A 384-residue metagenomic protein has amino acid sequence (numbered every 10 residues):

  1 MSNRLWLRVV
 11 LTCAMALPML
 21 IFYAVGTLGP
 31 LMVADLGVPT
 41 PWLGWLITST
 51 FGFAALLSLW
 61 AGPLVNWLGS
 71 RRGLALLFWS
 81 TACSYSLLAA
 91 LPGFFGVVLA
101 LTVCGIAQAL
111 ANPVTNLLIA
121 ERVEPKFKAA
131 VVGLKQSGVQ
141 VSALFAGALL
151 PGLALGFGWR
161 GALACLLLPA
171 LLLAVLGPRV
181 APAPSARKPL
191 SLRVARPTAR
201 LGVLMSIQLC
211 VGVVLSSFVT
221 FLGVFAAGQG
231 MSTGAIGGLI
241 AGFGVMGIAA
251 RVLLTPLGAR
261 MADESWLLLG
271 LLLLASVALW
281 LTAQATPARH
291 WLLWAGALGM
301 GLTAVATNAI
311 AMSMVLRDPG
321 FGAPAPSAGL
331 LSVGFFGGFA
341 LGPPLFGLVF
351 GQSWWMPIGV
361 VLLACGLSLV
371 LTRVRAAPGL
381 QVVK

Functional and structural regions predicted by a protein language model:
V25-G26, R200-I248: Extracytoplasmic gate region of multi-pass secondary transporters
L56-P92: Conserved MFS/SLC helix-loop-helix module at the cytosolic interface between two early adjacent transmembrane helices
L57-G69, A250-D263: Helix-to-loop junctions at the C-terminal end of transmembrane segments in multipass secondary transporters
W67-F78, A259-L273: Cytoplasmic membrane-interface "Motif A"-like loop-to-helix N-cap segments of 12-TM Major Facilitator Superfamily
A100-G138: Cytoplasmic helix-loop-helix junction between adjacent transmembrane helices in 12-TM secondary transporters
L134-P178: Helix-loop-helix hairpin linking two adjacent transmembrane segments in secondary transporters
E264-A311: C-terminal transmembrane helical hairpin of 12-TM major facilitator-type secondary transporters
D318-Q352: A late C-terminal transmembrane helix in Major Facilitator Superfamily
